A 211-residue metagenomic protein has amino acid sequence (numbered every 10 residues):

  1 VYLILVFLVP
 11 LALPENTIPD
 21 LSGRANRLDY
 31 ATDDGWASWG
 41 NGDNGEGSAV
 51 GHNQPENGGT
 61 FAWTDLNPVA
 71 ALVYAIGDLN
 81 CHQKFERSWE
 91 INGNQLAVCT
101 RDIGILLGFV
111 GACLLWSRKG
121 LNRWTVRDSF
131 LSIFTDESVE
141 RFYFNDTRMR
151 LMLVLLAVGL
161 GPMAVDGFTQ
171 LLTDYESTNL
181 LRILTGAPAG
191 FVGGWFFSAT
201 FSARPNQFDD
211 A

Functional and structural regions predicted by a protein language model:
V1-N16: Hydrophobic secretory-pathway targeting helix
Y2-V6, L79, G108-A112, N145-L171: Small-polar-interrupted transmembrane alpha-helices in polytopic inner-membrane proteins
L13-T17, R87-A97, A164-A189: Interfacial helix-loop-helix junctions of multi-pass membrane proteins
L13-W36, L115-T135: Internal, charge-rich low-complexity segments
E15-L96: Extracytosolic (periplasmic/ER-lumenal) interhelical loops and adjacent juxtamembrane/interface segments of multi-pass
V98-S117: Hydrophobic alpha-helical transmembrane segments
L107-C113, A187-R204: Hydrophobic cores of alpha-helical transmembrane segments in multi-pass inner/ER membrane proteins, independent
N122-M149, Q207-A211: Membrane-interfacial, low-structure loops and terminal tails that flank and connect transmembrane helices in multi-pass
